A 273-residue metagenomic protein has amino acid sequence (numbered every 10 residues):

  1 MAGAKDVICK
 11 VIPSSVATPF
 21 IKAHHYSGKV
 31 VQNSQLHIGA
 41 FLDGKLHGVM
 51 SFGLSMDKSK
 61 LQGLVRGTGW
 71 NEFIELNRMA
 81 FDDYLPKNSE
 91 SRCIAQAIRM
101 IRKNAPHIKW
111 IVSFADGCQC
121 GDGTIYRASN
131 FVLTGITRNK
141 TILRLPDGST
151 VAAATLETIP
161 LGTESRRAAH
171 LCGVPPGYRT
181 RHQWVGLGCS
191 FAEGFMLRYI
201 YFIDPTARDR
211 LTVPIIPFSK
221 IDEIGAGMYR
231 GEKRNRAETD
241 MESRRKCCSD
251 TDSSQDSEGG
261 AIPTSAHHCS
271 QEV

Functional and structural regions predicted by a protein language model:
M1-Q32: Short amphipathic alpha-helix that is part of the acyltransferase structural core
D6, A192, M196, I203-P205 (+2 more regions): A positional "C-terminalness" feature that preferentially activates on distal terminal regions of long, nucleic
I8-V11, G53-G188: Acyl-donor binding region in acyl/amide transferases
I21, S34-L54: Conserved beta-hairpin
S27-Q35, D57-K60: An active-site-proximal beta-strand-loop segment
Q35-H37, G194-R198: Extracellular structured ligand-interaction cores
L161, S165, C189-E193, D209-V213: Hydrophobic helices that insert into or interface with lipid environments
T212-V273: Short, cationic low-complexity segments
